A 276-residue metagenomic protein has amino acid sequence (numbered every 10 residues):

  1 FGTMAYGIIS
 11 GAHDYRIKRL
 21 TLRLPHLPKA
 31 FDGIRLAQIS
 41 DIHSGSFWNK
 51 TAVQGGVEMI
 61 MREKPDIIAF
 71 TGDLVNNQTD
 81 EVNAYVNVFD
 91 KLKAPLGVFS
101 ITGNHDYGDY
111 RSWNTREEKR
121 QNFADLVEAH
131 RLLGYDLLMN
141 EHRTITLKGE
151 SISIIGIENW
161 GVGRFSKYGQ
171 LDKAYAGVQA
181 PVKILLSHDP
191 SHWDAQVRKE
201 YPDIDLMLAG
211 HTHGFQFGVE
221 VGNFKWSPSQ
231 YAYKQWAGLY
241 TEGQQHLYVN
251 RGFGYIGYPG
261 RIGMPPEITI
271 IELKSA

Functional and structural regions predicted by a protein language model:
F1-R35: Acidic, histidine-bearing metal-coordination/catalytic regions of metal-dependent phosphoesterases
L27-A276: Soluble catalytic domains of enzymes that build or remodel membrane lipids, polysaccharides, and related
